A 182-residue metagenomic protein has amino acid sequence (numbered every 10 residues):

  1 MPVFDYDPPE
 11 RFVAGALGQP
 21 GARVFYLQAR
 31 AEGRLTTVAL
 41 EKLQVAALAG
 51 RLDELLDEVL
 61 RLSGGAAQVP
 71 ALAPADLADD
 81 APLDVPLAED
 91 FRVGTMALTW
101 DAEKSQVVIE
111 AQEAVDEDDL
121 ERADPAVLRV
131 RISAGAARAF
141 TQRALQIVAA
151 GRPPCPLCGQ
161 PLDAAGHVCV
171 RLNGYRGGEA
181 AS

Functional and structural regions predicted by a protein language model:
M1-E58, L62: The feature marks the first
M1-Q19, F25, A66-V127: Intrinsic, low-complexity N-terminal interaction/targeting segments
R23-Q28, L48, L52, V107-A111 (+2 more regions): Short, structured motif recognition centered on aromatic/hydrophobic residues
L35-A39, A47, E54-A78, V115-E121 (+1 more regions): N-terminal pre-domain and mature-chain start segments
A39, T99, R129-R131: Generic structural detector for well-ordered beta-strands
A114-G166: Mixed-charge, glycine-accented linear interaction segment located at domain edges/termini
Q160, R171-G174: Short Cys/His-rich local motifs and their 1-3 flanking residues in nucleic-acid-associated proteins and small
A164-V168, G178-A181: Short Cys/His-rich "knuckle" micro-motifs
